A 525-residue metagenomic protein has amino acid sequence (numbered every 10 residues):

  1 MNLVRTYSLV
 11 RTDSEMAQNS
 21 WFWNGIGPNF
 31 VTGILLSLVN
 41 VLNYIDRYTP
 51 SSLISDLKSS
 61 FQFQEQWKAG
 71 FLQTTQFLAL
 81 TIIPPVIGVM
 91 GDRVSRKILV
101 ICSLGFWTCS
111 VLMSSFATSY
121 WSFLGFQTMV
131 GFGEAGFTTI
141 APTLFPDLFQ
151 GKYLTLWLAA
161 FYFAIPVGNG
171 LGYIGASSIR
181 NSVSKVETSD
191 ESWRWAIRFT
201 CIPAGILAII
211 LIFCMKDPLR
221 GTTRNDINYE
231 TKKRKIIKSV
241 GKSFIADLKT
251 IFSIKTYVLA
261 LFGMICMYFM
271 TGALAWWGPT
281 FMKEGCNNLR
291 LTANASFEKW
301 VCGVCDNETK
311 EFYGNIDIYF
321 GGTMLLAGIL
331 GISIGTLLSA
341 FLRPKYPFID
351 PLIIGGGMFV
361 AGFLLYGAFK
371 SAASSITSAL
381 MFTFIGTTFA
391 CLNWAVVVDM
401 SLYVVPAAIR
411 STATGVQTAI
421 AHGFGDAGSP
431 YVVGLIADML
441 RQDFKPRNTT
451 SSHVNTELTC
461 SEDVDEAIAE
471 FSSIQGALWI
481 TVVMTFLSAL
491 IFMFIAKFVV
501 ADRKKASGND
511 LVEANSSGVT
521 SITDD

Functional and structural regions predicted by a protein language model:
N2-P50: Cytosolic juxtamembrane N-terminal segment immediately preceding the first transmembrane helix of multi-pass
P50-S51, I254-S333, A390-W394, V398 (+1 more regions): Extracytoplasmic gate region of multi-pass secondary transporters
S51-T81: Extracellular/periplasmic helix-loop-helix junction of adjacent transmembrane segments in MFS-like secondary
F63, S95, F116-W121, G133 (+2 more regions): Helix-breaking motifs and short loop linkers at transmembrane-helix boundaries and internal kinks in secondary membrane
I82-W121: Conserved MFS/SLC helix-loop-helix module at the cytosolic interface between two early adjacent transmembrane helices
I98-L112, D350-Y366: Structural signature of the two symmetry-related core transmembrane helices
F126-P166: Cytoplasmic helix-loop-helix junction between adjacent transmembrane helices in 12-TM secondary transporters
F161-L219: Helix-loop-helix hairpin linking two adjacent transmembrane segments in secondary transporters
